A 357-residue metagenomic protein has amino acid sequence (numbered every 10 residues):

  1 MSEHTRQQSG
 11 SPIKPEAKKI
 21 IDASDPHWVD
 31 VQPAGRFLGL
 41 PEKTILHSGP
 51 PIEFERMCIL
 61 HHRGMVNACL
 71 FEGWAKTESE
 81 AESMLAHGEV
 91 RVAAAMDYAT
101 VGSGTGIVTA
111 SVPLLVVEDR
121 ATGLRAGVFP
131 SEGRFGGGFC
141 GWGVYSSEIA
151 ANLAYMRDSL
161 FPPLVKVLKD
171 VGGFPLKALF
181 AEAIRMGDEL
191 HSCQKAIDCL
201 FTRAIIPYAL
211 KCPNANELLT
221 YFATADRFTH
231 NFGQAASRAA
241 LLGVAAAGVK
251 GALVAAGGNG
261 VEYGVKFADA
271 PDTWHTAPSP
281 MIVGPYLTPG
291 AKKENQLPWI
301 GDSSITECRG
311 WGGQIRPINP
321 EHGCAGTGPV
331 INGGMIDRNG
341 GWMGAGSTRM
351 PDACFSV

Functional and structural regions predicted by a protein language model:
S2-V357: Anaerobic metallocofactor- and corrinoid-dependent redox/one-carbon enzyme cores, especially those from methanogenesis
